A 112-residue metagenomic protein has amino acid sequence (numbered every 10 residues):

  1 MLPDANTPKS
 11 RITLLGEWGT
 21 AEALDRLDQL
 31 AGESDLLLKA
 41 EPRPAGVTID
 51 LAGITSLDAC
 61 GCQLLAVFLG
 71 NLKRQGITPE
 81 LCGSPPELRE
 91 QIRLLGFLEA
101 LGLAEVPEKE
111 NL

Functional and structural regions predicted by a protein language model:
M1-C60, A66-L112: STAS-like cytosolic regulatory interaction modules
